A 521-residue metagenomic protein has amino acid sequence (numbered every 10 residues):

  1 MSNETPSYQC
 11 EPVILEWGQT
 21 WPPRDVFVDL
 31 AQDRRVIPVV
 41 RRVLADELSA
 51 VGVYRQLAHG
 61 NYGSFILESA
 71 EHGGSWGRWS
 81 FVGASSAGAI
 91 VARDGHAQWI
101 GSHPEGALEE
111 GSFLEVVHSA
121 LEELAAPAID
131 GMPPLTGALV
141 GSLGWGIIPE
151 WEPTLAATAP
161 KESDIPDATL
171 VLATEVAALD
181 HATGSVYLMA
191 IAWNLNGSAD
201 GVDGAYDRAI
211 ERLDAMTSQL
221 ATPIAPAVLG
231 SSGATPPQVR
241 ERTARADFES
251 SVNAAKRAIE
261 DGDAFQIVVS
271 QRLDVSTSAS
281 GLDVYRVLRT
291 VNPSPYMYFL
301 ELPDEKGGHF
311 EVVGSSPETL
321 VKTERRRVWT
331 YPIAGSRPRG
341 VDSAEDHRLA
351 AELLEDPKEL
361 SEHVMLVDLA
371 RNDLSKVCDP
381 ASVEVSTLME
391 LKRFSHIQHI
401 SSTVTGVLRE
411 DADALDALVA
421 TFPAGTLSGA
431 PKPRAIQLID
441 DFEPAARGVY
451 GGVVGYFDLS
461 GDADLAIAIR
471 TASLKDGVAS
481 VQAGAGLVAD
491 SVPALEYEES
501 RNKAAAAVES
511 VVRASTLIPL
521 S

Functional and structural regions predicted by a protein language model:
S2-S521: Extended alpha-helical targeting/anchoring segments, especially N-terminal organellar/secretory targeting helices
